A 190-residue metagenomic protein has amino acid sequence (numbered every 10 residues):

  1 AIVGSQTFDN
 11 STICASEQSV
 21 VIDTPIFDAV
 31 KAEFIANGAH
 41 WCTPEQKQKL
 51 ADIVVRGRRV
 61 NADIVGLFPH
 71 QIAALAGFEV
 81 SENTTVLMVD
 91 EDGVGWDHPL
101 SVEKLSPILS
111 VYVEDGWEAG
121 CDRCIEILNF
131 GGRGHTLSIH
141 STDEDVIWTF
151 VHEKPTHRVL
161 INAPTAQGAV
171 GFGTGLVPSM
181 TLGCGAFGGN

Functional and structural regions predicted by a protein language model:
A1-G95: ALDH superfamily catalytic-core signature
F78-N190: Conserved C-terminal structural/oligomerization subdomain of aldehyde/semialdehyde dehydrogenase
